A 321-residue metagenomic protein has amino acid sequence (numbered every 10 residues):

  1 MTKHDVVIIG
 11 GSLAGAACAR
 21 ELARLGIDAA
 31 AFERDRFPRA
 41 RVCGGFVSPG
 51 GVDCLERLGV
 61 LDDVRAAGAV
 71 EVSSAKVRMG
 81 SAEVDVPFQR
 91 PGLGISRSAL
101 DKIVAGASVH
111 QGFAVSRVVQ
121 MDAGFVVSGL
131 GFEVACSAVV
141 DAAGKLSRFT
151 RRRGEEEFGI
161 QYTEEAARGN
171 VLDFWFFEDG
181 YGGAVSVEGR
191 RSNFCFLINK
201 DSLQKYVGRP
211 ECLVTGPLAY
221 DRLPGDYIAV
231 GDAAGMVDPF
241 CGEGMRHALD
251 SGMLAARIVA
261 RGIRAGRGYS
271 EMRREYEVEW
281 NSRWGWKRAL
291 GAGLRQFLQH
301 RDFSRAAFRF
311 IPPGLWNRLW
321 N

Functional and structural regions predicted by a protein language model:
M1-A14: Beta1/beta-strand and adjacent pyrophosphate-binding region of the FAD-binding site in flavoprotein oxidoreductases
I9, A23-C43: Glycine-rich FAD pyrophosphate-binding loop
A14, F37, L146: Conserved Rossmann-like nucleotide-cofactor binding loop
R36-E56: Conserved N-terminal glycine-rich FAD pyrophosphate-binding loop of Rossmann-like flavoproteins
V52, E56-K102: A conserved beta-strand/loop capping segment in the N-terminal third of enzymes that catalyze redox or closely related
G106-G208: Predominantly flavin-linked oxidoreductase catalytic cores and closely associated redox partners
E133, E155, K200-I258: FAD/FMN-dependent oxidoreductases across multiple families
A260-N321: C-terminal helical "tail/cap" subdomain of flavin- and related membrane-associated enzymes
